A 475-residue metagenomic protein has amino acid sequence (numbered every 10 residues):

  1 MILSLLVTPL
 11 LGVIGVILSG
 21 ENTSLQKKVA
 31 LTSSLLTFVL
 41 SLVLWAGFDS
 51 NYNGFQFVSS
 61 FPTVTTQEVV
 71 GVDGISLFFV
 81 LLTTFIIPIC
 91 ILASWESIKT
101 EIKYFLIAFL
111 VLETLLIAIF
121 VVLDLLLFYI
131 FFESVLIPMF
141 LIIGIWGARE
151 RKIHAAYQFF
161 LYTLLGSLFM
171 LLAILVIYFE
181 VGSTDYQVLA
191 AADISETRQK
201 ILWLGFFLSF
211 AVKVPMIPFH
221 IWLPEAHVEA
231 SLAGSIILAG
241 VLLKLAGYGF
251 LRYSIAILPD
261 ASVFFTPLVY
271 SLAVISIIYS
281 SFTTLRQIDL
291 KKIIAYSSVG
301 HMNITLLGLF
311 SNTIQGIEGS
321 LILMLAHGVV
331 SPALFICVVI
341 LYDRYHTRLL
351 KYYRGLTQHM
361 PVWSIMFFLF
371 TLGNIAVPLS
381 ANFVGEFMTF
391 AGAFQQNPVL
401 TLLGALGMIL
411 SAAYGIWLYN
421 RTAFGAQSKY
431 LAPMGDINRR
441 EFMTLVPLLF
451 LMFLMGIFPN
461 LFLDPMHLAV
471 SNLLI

Functional and structural regions predicted by a protein language model:
M1, L11, G15-I107, S471: Transmembrane helix-loop-helix hairpins at membrane boundaries of multipass inner-membrane proteins
M1-T8, V72-T83, L126-P138, Q199-F210 (+2 more regions): Structural signature of hydrophobic alpha-helical transmembrane segments
V13-I17, P88-L92, T114-A118, L141-I145 (+9 more regions): Alpha-helical transmembrane segments of multipass membrane proteins
I14-T23, I87-K99, L141-R151, V214-V228 (+3 more regions): C-terminal ends of transmembrane helices
E21-S24, G54, I107-R198, T283-R348: Alpha-helical multi-pass transmembrane bundles of energy-transducing inner-membrane proteins
D49-Q67, K152-H154, L168-V228, F250-L268 (+5 more regions): Juxtamembrane/interfacial segments at transmembrane-helix boundaries in multi-pass membrane proteins
P224-A226, A230-G234, L242-G328: Acidic, glycine-rich loop-and-beta core segments that form the ion-binding/anion-interacting portion of active sites
S331-L334, Q395, L402-P433: Predominantly late transmembrane helices and immediately cytosolic-facing juxtamembrane segments
